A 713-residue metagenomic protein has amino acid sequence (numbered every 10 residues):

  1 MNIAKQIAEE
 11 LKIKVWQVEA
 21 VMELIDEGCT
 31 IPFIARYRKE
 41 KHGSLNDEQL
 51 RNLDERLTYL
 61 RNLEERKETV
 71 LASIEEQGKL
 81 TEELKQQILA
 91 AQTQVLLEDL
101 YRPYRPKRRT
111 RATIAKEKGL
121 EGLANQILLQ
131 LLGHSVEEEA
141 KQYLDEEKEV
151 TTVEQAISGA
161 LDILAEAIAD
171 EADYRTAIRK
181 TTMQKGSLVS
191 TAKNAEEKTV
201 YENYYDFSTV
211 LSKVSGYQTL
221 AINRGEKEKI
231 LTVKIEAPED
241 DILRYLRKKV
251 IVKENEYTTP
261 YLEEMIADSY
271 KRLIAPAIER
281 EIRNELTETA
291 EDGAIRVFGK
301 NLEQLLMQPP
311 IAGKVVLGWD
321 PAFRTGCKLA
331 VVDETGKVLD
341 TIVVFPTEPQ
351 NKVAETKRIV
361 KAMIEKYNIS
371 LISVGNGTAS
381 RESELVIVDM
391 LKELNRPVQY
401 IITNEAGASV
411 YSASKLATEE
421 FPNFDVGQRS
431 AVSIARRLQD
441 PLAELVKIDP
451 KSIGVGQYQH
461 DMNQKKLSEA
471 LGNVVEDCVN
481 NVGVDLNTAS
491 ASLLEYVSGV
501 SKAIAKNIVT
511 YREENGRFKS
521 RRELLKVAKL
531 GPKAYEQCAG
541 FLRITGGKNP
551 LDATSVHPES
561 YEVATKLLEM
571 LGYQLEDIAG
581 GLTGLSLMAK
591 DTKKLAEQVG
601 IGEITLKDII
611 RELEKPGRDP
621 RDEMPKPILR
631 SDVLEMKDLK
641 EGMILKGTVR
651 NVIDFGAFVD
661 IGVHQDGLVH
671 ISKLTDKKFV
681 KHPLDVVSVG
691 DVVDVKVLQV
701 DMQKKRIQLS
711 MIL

Functional and structural regions predicted by a protein language model:
I3, E55, N62-K79, L89 (+5 more regions): Long, highly charged, low-complexity intrinsically disordered interaction regions that mediate electrostatic DNA/RNA
K14-V15, E27-G28, Q94, R108 (+19 more regions): Short flexible coil/turn linkers enriched for glycine and charged/polar residues that connect secondary-structure
E23-D26, P103, I114-E117, A221-G225 (+16 more regions): Replace "in large, NTP-powered and nucleic-acid-processing enzymes" with "in large, NTP-powered factors and other
Y37-K39, P238, P321, E334-T335 (+11 more regions): Short, ordered loop/turn segments at secondary-structure junctions
Q49-N52, Y59, L63-S73, Q77-G318 (+3 more regions): Duplex nucleic acid-engaging cores and interfaces of nucleic-acid transaction enzymes
S73, Q87, L97-L100, G225-P238 (+3 more regions): Structured, non-catalytic alpha/beta "coupling" segments that mediate domain-domain communication and provide generic
K180-L188, W319-F323, T378-A379, T403-V410 (+5 more regions): A glycine-rich phosphate-binding loop feature that marks nucleotide/adenosyl-phosphate handling sites
G547-L713: Single-stranded RNA-binding regions, centering on S1/OB-family and related RNA-binding modules
